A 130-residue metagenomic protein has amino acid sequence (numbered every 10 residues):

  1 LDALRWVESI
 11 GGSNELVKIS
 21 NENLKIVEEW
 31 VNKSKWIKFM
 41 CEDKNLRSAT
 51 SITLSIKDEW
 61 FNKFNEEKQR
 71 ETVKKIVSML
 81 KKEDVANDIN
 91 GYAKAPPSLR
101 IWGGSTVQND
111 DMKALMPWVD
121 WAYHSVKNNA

Functional and structural regions predicted by a protein language model:
D2-W6, I26, M79, A114 (+1 more regions): Alpha-helical scaffold segments in soluble metabolic enzymes
A3-K25: Structural signature of PLP-dependent enzymes
N14-L16, E28-F61, D88-N90: Conserved small-domain helix->loop->beta segment predominantly found in fold-type I
W30-K33, K75-V85, W118-V126: Generic non-transmembrane alpha-helical segments
E59-I76, V107-A114: Short, conserved charged micro-motifs
L80-P97: Short glycine/proline-rich, acidic loop/turn segments that cap or connect secondary-structure elements
A93-A130: PLP-dependent enzyme catalytic core of the Aspartate aminotransferase-like
